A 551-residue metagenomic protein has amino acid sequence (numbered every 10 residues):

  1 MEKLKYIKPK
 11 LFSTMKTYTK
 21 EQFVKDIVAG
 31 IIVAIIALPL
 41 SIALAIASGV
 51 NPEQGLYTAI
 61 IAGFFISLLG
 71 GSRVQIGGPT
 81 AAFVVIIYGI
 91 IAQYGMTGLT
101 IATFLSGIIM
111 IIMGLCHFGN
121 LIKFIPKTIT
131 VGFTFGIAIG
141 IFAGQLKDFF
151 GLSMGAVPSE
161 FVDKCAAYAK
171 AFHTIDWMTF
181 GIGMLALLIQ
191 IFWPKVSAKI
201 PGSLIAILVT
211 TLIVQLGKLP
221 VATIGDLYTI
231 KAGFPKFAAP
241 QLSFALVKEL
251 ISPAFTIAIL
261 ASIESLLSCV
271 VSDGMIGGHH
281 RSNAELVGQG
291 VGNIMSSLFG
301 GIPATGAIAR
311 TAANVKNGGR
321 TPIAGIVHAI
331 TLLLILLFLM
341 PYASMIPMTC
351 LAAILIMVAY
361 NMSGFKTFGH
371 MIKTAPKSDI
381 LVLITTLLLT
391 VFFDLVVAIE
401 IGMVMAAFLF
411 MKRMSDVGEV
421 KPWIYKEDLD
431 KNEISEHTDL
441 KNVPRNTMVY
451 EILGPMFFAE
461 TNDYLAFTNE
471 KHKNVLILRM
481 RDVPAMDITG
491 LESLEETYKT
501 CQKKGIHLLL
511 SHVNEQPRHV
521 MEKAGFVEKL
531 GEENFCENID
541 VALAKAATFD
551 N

Functional and structural regions predicted by a protein language model:
E2-Y425, L429: Transmembrane helical cores of multi-pass ion-transport proteins
A29, L187, I191, N462 (+3 more regions): Short, contiguous clusters of charged residues that form electrostatic/catalytic patches at enzyme active sites, used
I76, L510, F535: Conserved SAM-binding loop
V291, L332, H519, N538-I539: Short secondary-structure boundary/hinge segments and terminal tails
N361-K529, A547-D550: The feature marks cytosolic C-terminal regulatory regions of anion transporters and related permeases
K529-K545: Short acidic-hydrophobic, aromatic-tinged amphipathic segments that line or gate anion-handling sites
